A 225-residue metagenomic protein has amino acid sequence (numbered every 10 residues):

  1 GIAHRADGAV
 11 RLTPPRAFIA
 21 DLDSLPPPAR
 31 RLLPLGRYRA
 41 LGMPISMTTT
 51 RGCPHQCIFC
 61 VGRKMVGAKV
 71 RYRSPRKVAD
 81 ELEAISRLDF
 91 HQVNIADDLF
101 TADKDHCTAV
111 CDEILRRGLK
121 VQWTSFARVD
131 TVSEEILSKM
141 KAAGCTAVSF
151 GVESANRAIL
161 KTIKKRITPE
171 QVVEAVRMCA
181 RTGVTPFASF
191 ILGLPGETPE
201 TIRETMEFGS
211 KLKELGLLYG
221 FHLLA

Functional and structural regions predicted by a protein language model:
G1, K141, V173, L217-A225: Short, intrinsically disordered, charge-balanced linker/junction segments flanking boundaries in proteins
G1-D21: Glycine-rich beta-alpha loop elements in corrinoid/cobalamin-binding modules across cobalamin-dependent enzymes
R5-D7, E153, I191, H222-L224: Short loop/turn motifs enriched for small/polar and acidic residues
R16-L35: A short, charged helix-loop
A29-F187, L194, E207: Radical SAM [4Fe-4S] cluster-binding motif and immediate context
H55, K104-D105, A158, T162 (+2 more regions): Flexible glycine/acidic-rich beta-alpha junction loops that bind and position SAM and/or redox cofactors in anaerobic
A142-A147, E204-F221: Structural recognition of alpha->loop->beta junctions
